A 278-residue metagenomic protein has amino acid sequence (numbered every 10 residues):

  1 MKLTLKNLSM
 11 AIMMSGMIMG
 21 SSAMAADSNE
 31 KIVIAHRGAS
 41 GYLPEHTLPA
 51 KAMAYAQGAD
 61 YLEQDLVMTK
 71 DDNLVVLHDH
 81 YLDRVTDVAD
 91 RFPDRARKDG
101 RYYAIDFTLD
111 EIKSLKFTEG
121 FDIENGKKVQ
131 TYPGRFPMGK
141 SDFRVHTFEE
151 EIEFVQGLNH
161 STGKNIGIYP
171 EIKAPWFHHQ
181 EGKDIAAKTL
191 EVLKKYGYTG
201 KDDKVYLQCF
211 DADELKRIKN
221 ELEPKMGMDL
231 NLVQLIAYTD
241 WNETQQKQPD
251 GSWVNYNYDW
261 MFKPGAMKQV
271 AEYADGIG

Functional and structural regions predicted by a protein language model:
M1-N7: Positively charged n-region of N-terminal signal peptides that target proteins for export
L3, I12, A23-G278: Phosphate-group recognition and catalysis centered on beta-loop-alpha active-site segments
S9-G20: Bacterial N-terminal signal peptides
